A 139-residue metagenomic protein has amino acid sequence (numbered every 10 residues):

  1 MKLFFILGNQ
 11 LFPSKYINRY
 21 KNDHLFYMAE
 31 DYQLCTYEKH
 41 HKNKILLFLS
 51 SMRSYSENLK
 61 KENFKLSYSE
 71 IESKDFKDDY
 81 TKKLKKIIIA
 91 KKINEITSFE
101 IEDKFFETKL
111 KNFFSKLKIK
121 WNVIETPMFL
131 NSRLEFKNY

Functional and structural regions predicted by a protein language model:
M1-Y139: Trp/Phe/Arg-rich N-terminal binding region typifying the photolyase-homology
